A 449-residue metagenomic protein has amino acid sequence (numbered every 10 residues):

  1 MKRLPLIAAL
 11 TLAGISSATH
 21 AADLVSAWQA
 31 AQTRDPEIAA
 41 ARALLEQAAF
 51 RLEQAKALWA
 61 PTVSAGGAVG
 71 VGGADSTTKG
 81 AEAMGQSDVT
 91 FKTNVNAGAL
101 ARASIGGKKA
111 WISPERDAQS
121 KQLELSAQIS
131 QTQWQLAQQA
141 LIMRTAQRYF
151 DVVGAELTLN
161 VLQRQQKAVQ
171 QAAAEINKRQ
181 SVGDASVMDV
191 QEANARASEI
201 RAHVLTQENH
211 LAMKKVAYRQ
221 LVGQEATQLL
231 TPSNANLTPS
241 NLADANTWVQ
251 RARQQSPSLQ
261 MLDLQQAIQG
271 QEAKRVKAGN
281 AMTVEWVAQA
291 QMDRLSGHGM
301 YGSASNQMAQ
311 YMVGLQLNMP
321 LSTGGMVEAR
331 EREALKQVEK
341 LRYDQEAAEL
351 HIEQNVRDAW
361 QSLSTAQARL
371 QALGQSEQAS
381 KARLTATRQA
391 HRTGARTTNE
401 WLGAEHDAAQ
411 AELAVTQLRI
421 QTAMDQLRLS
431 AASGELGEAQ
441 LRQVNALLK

Functional and structural regions predicted by a protein language model:
M1-H20: Gram-negative bacterial Sec-dependent N-terminal signal peptides
K2, A22, A140-R253, S362 (+5 more regions): Periplasmic alpha-helical coiled-coil/stalk elements that build and connect Gram-negative outer-membrane
T19-A68, A74-D75, K109-W111, E124 (+6 more regions): Bacterial Sec-pathway N-terminal export signals of envelope proteins
S26, L100-S104, Q147, E192 (+2 more regions): Transmembrane beta-barrel architecture of outer-membrane proteins
Q29-A39, E46-P61, T93, S104-Q122 (+9 more regions): A glycine-/polar-enriched beta->alpha junction
A40-A55, A137, L141-N160, Q171 (+5 more regions): Amphipathic alpha-helical coiled-coil segments
G66-K109, P232-L242, K274, V287-M326 (+2 more regions): Small/polar, glycine/serine/threonine/aspartate-rich low-complexity segments that form flexible
